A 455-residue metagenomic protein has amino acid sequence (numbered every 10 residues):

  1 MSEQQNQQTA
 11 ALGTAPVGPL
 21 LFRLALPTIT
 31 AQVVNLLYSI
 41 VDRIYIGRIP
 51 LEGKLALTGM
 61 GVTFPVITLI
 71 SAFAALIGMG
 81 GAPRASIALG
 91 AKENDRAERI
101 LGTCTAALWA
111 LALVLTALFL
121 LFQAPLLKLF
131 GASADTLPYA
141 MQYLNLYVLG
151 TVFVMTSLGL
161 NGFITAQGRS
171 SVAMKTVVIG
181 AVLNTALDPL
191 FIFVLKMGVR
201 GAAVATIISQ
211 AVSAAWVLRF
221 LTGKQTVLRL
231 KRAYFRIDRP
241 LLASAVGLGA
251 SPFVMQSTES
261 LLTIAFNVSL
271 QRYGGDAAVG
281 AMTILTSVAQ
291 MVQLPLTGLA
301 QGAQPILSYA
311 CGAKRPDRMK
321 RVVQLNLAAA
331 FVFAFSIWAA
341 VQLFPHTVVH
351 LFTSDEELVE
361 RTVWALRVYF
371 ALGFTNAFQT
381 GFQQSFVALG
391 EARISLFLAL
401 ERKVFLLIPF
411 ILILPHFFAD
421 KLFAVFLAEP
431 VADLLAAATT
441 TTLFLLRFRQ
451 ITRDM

Functional and structural regions predicted by a protein language model:
M1-T28, A85-V152, V194-A250, L307-L372 (+1 more regions): Short alpha-helical transmembrane segments in multi-pass integral membrane proteins
G18-L37, V41, V66-F73, A110 (+6 more regions): Residue-level signal for short hydrophobic patches within transmembrane helices of multi-pass membrane transporters
R23-D42, L146, G180, S209-S213 (+3 more regions): Transmembrane helical elements of multi-pass membrane transporters/channels
A31, N35, S39-I46, S71-G78 (+18 more regions): Alpha-helical transmembrane segments and their lipid-water interface positions in multi-pass membrane proteins
V33, L37-T58, L127-A134, L190-M197 (+4 more regions): Helix-terminus/linker motif at the lipid-water interface of multi-pass membrane proteins
K54-P65, A140-L144, A203, D276-M291 (+2 more regions): Small-residue hotspots at the loop-to-helix junctions and early N-terminal turns of transmembrane alpha-helices
L57-A117, V154-A173, V279-A339, L343-P345 (+1 more regions): Small-residue-rich hydrophobic transmembrane alpha-helices
Y147-T165, T176-A181, A202-A215, T297-A300 (+3 more regions): Short runs within selected transmembrane alpha-helices of multi-pass transporters and secretion channels
